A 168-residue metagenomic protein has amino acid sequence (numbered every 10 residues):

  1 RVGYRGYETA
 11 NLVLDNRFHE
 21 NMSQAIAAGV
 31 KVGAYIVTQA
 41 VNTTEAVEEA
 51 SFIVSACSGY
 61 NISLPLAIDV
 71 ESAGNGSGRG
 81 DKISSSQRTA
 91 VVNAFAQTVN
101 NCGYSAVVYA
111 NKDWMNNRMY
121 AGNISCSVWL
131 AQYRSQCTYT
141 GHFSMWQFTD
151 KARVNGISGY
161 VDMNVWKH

Functional and structural regions predicted by a protein language model:
R1-C102: Substrate-binding cleft of extracellular glycoside hydrolase catalytic domains
R5, A73, D113-M115, S135-Q136 (+1 more regions): Short, solvent-exposed loop/turn segments at secondary-structure junctions
V32, S105-A106, V128: Hydrophobic anchor at the start of a short beta-strand that flanks the dinucleotide cofactor-binding loop
I36, A110, Q132: Short beta-strand/turn micro-motifs composed of small residues that flank or help shape donor/cofactor-binding pockets
V54-I68, S72-N75, M119-H142: Structural recognition of alpha->loop->beta junctions
G80, R118-Y120, I157: A short secondary-structure junction signal
V99-N117: Aromatic-lined carbohydrate-recognition surfaces of secreted/lumenal glycan-active proteins
N123-H168: Functionally critical loop-and-helix segments that line ligand-binding/catalytic clefts of soluble enzyme domains
